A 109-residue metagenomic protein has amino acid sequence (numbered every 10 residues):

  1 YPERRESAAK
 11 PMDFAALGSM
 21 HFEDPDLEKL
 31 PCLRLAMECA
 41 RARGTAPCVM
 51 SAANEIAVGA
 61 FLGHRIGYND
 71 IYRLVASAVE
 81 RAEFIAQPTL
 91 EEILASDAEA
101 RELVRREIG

Functional and structural regions predicted by a protein language model:
Y1-G109: Catalytic, metal-anchored helix/loop core of enzyme active sites in primary metabolism
